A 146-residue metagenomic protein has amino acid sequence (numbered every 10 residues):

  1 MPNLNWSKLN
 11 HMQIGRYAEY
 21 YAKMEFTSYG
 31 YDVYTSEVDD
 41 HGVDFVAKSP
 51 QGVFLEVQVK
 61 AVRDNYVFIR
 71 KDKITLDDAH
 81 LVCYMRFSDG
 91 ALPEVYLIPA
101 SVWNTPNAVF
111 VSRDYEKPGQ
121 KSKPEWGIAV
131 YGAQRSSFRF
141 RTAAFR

Functional and structural regions predicted by a protein language model:
M1-H41, V46-R146: Mixed-charge (Asp/Glu-Lys/Arg
